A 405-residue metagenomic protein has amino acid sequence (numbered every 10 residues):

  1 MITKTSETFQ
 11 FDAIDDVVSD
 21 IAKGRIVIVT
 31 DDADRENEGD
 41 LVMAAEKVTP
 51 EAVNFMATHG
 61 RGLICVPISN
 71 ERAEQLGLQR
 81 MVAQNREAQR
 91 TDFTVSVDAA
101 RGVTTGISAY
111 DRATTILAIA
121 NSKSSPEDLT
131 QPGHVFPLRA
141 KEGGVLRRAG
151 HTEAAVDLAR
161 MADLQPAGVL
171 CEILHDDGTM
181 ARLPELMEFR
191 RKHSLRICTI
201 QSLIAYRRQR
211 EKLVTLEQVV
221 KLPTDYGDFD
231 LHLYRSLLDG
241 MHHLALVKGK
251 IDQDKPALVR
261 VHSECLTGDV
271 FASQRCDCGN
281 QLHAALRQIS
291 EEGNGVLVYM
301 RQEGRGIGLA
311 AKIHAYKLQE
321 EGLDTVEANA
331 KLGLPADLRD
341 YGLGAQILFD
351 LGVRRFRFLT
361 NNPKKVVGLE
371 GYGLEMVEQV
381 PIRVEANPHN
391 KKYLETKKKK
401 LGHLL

Functional and structural regions predicted by a protein language model:
M1-L405: Catalytic domains of riboflavin
